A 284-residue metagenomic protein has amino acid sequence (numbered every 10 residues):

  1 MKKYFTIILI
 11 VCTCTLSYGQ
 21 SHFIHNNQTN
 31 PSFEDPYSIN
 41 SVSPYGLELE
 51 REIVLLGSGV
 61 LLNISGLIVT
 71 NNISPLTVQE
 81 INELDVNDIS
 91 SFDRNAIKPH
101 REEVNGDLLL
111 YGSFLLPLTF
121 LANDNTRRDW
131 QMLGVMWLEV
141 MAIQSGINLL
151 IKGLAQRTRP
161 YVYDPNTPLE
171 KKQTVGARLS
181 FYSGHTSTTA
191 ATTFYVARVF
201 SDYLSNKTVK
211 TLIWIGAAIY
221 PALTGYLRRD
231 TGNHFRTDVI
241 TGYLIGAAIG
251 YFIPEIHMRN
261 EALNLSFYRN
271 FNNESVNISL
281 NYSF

Functional and structural regions predicted by a protein language model:
K2-L9: Sec-dependent signal peptide recognition, specifically the positively charged N-region followed immediately by
V11, L16-N125, K152-L154, Y163-G176 (+2 more regions): N-terminal targeting leaders of membrane proteins
Y45, L133-L138, A177-R178, Y182: Second-shell loop/turn segments in exported
V54-S65, G112-T119, I143, I147 (+3 more regions): Lipid-exposed faces of alpha-helical membrane segments in multi-pass integral membrane proteins
L121-T126, A197-S201: Structural signal for the C-terminal ends of transmembrane alpha-helices and the immediately following loop
D124-I147: Interfacial segments of alpha-helical transmembrane regions
Q144-V162: Transmembrane alpha-helix/helix-exit interface in multi-pass inner-membrane proteins
D164-N270, N277-S283: Membrane-embedded catalytic cores of phosphoryl/pyrophosphoryl-handling enzymes
